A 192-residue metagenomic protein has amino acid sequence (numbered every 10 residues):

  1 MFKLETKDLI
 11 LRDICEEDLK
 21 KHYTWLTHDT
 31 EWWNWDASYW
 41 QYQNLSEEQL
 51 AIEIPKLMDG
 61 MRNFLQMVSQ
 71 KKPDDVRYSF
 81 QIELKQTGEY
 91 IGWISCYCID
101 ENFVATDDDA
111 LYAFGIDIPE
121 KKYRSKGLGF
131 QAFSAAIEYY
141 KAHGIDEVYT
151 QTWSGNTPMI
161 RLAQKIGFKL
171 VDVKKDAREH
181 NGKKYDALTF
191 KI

Functional and structural regions predicted by a protein language model:
M1-K121, K183-I192: GNAT-family acyltransferases
K72, Y123-R124, D146-E147: Short, contiguous strand/loop micro-motifs
E101, Y149-T152, K169-D186: Conserved catalytic-core motifs of GNAT/GCN5-like acyltransferases
P119, T150-I160, R178: Conserved beta-strand-loop-alpha-helix junction that forms the acyl-donor binding cleft
S125-A142, T157-K165: Conserved acetyl-CoA-binding loop-helix of GNAT-fold acetyltransferases
I166-G167, T189: Short, hinge-like loop/turn segments at secondary-structure boundaries
